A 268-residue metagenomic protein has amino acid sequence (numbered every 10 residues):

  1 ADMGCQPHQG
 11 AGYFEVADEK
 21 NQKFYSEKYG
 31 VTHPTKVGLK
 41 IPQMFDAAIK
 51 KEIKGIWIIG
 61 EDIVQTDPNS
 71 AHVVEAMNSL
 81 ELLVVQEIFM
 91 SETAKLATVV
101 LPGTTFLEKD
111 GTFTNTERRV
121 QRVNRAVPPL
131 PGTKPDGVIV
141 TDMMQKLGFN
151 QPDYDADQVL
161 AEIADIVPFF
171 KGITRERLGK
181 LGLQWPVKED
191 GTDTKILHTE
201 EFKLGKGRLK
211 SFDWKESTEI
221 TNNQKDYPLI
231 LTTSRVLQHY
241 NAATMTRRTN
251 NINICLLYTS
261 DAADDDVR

Functional and structural regions predicted by a protein language model:
A1-K109, M143-Q151, K188-D193, L231 (+1 more regions): Catalytic alpha/large subunits of respiratory electron-transfer oxidoreductases, centered on bis-MGD molybdoenzymes
V37, I41, S70, F113 (+3 more regions): Generic structural signal for well-ordered, non-membrane alpha-helical segments in soluble metabolic enzymes
P102-T104, E108, V120-P129: Short beta-alpha connecting loops at secondary-structure transitions that line or flank enzyme active sites
T112-T114, P131-G132, N241-T244: Short conserved micro-motifs at the rims of enzyme active sites and ligand-binding pockets
G132-G182: Long, C-terminal catalytic modules of enzymes
L160-N251: Long, low-complexity segments enriched in small/aliphatic residues
I252-L257: Extended, structured, electrostatic nucleic-acid-contact surfaces
Y258-D261, D265-V267: Single conserved hydrophobic/aromatic residue that forms the stacking wall/gate of nucleotide- or nucleobase-binding
